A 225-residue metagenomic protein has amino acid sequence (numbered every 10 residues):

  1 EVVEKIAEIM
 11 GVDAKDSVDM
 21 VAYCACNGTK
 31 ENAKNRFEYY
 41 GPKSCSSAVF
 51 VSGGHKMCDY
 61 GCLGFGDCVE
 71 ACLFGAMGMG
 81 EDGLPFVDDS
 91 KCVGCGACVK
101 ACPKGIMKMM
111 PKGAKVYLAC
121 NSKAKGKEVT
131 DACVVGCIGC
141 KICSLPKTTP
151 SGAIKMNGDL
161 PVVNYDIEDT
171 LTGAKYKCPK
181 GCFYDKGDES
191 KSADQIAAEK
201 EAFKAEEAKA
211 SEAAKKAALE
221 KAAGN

Functional and structural regions predicted by a protein language model:
E1-K147, K175-K177, G181-N225: Ferredoxin-type iron-sulfur electron-transfer modules and their immediate structural context
L84-D88, D159-D166: A generic structural motif
T149-S151: Extracellular repeat-rich scaffold modules on cell surfaces
A153-M156: Beta-strand-rich solenoid/repeat architectures in extracellular/passenger domains of polysaccharide-targeting enzymes
E168-T172: Surface-exposed, short loops/turns at beta-strand junctions within beta-sandwich domains
